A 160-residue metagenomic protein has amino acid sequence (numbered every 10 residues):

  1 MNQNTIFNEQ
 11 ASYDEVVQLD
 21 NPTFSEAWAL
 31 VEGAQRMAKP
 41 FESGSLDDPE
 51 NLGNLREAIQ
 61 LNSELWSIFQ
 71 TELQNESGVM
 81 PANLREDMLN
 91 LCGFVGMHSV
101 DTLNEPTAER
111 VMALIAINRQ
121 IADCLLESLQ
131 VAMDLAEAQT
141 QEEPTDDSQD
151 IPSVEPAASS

Functional and structural regions predicted by a protein language model:
M1-R56, Q74-N75, E86-D101, E105-S160: N-terminal intrinsically disordered, cationic/polar leader segments that include organellar targeting peptides
E32-Q35, L61, I68: Residue-level detector of alpha-helical secondary structure
L52-I59, S63-W66: Extended, amphipathic alpha-helical segments that serve as helical scaffolds
W66-R85: Short, solvent-exposed, charged loop/turn and helix-capping segments that join or cap alpha-helices on peripheral
